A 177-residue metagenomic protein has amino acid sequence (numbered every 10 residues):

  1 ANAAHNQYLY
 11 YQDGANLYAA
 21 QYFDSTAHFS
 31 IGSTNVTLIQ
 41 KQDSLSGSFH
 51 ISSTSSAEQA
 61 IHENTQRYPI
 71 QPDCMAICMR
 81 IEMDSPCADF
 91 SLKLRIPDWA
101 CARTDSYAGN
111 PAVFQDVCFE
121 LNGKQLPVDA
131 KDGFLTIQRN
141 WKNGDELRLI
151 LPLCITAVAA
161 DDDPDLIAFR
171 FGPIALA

Functional and structural regions predicted by a protein language model:
A1-A177: Extended polysaccharide-engagement surfaces of secreted carbohydrate-active enzymes
